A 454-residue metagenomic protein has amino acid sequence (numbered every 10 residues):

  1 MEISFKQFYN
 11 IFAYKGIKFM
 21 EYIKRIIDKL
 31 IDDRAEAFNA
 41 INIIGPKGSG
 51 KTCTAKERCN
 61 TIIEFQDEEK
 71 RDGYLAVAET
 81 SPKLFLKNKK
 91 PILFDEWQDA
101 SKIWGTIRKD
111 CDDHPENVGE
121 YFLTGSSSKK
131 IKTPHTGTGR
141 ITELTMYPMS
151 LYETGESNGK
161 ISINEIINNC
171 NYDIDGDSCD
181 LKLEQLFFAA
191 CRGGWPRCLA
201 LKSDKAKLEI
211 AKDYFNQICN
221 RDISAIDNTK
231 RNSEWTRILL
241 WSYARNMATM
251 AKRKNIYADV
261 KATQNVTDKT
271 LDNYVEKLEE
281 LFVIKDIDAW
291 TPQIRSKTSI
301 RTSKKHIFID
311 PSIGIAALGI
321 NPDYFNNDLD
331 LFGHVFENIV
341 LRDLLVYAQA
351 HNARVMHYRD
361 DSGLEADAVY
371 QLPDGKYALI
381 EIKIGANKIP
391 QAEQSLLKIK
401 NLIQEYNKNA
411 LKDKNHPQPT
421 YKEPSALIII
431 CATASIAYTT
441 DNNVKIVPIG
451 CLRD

Functional and structural regions predicted by a protein language model:
M1, S425, I430-D454: Domain-level recognition of nuclease-like catalytic cores that cleave nucleotide substrates
E2-D32: N-terminal pre-Walker A segment at the start of P-loop NTPase domains
E2-F5, A13, K132-T249: Interdomain motor-coupling "hinge/lid" segment immediately C-terminal to the ATP-binding subdomain of NTP-driven enzymes
S4, A13, L199-Y377: Accessory nucleic acid-recognition modules appended to NTPase machines
I43: Hydrophobic anchor at the beta1->P-loop junction of P-loop NTPases
K51-T52: Conserved lysine of the Walker
I62-P91: Short glycine-rich substrate-engagement loop in P-loop NTPases that contacts/grips substrate
W104-S127: Conserved catalytic/switch belt of AAA+ P-loop NTPases
